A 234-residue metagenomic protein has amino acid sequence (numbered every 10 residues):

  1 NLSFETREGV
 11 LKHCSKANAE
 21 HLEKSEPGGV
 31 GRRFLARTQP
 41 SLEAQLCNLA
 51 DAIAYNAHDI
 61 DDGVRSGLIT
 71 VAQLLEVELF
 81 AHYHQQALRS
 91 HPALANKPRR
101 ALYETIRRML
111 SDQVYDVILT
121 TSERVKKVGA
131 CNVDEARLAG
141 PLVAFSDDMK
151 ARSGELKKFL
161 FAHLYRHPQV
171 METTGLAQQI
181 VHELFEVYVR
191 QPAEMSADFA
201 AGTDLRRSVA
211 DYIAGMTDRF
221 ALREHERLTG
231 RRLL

Functional and structural regions predicted by a protein language model:
N1-L234: Histidine-centered, transition-metal-coordinating active-site segments
